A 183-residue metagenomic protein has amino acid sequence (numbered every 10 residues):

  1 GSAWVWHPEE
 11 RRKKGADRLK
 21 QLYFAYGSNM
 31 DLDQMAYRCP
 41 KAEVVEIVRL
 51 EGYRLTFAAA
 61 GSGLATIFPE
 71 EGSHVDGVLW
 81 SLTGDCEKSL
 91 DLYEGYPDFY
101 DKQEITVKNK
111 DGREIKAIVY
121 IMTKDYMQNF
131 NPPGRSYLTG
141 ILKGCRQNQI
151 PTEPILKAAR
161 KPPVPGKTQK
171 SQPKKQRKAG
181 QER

Functional and structural regions predicted by a protein language model:
W4-W6: Tryptophan (W) side chains
R18-R183: Glycine-aromatic micro-motifs
